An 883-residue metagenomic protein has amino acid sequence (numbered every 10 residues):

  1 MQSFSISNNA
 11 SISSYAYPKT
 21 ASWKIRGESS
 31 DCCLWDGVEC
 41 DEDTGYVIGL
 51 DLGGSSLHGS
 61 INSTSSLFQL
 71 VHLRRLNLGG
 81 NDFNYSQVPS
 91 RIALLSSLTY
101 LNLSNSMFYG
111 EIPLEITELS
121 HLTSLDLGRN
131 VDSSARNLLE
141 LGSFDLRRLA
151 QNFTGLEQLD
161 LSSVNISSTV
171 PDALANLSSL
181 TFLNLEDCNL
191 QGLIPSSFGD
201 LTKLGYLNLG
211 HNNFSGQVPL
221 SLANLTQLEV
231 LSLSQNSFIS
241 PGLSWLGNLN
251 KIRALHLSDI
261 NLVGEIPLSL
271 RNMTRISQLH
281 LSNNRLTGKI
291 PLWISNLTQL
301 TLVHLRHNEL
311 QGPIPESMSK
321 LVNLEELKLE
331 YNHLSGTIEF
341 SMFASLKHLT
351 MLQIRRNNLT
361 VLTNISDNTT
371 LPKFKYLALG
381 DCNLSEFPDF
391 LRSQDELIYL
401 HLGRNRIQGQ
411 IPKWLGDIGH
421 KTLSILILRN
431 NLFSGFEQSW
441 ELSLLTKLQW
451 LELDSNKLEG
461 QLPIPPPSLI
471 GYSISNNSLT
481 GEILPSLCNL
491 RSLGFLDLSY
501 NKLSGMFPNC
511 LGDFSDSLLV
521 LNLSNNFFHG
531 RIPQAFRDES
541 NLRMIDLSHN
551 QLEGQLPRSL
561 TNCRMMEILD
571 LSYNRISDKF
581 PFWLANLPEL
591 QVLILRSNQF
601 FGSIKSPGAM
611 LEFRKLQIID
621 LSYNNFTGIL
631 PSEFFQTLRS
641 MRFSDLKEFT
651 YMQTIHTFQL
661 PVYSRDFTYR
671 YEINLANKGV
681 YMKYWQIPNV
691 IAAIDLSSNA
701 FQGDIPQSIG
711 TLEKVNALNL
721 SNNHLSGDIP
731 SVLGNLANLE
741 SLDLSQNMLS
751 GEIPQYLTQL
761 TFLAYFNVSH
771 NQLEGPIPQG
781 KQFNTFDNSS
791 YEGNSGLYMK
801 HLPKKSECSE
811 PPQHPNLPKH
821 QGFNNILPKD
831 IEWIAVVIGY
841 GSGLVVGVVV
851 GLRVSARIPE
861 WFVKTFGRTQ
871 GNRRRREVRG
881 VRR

Functional and structural regions predicted by a protein language model:
M1-R883: Plant-biased, solvent-exposed loop and capping regions within N-terminal extracellular ligand-binding ectodomains
